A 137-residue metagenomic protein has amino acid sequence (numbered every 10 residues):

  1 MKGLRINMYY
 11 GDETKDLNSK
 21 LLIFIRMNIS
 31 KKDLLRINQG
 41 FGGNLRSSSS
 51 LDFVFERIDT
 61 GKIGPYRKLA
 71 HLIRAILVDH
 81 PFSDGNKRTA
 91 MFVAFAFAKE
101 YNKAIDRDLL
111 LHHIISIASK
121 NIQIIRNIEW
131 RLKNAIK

Functional and structural regions predicted by a protein language model:
M1-K137: FIC/Doc superfamily catalytic core
